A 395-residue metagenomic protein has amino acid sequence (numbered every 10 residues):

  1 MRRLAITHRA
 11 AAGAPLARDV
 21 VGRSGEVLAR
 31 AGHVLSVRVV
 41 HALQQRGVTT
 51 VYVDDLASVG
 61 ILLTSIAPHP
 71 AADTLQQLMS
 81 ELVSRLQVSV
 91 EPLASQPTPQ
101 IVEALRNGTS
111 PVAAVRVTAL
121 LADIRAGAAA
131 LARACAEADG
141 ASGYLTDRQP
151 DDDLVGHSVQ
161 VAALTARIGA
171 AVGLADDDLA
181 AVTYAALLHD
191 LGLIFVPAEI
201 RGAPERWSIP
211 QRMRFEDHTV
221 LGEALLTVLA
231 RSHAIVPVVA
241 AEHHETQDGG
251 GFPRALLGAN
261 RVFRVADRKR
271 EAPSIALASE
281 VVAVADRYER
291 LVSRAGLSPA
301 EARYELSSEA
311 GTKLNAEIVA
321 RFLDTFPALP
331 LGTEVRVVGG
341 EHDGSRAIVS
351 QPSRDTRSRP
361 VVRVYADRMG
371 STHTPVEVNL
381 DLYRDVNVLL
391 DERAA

Functional and structural regions predicted by a protein language model:
M1-A122, M369, V376-A395: Membrane-cytosol interface segments
Q45, P352-P375: Basic/aromatic-rich interaction segments and small domains that mediate binding to polyanionic partners
T64-E216, E223, T227-A230: Acidic/His-rich, divalent-metal-binding segments that scaffold phosphate/diphosphate chemistry
D153-H157, R214, R270-E280: Secondary-structure capping and boundary motifs in well-ordered enzyme cores
A186, T227-S279, R303-S353: Histidine/acidic-rich helix-loop-helix segments that form or flank divalent-metal centers in metalloenzyme catalytic
S279-V292: Conserved beta-strand-loop-short alpha-helix elements that form and flank the Mn2+/Mg2+-coordinating active site
R290-A310: Active-site-proximal, acidic helix/loop segment immediately C-terminal to a metal-coordinating Asp/Glu
